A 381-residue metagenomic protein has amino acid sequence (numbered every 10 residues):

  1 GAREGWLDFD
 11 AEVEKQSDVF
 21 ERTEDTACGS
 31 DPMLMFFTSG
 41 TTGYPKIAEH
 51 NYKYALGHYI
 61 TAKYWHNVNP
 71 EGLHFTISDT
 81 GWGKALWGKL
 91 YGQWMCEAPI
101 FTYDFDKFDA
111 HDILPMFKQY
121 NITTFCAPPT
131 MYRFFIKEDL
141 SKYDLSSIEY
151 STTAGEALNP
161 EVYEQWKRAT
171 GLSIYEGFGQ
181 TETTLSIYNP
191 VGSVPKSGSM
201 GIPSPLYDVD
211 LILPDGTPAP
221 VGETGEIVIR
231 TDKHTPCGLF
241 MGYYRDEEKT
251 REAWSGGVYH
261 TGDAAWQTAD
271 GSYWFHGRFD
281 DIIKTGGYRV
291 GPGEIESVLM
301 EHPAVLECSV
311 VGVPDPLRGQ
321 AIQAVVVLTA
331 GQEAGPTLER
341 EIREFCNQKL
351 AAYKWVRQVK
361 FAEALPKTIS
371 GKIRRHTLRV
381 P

Functional and structural regions predicted by a protein language model:
G1-L7, E14-F37, Y44, N67-L73: Conserved pre-ATP/AMP-binding loop-to-beta segment of ANL
A11, M95, I122-A127, I136-K196 (+2 more regions): Gly/Ser/Thr-rich phosphate-binding loop
P32, T38-T41, H74, F117 (+7 more regions): Conserved S/T- and glycine-rich ATP-binding loop of Class I adenylate-forming
M33-G57: Conserved AMP-binding A3 loop
P45-I47, H58-A62, W87, I113-L114 (+9 more regions): Adenylate-forming
L56-T76, T80-T123, E138: Conserved AMP-binding/adenylation subdomain of ANL enzymes
F125, T231-P236, M241, K249-E252 (+4 more regions): AMP-binding/adenylate-forming catalytic core of the ANL superfamily
A157, P195-R245, A253-G256: Adenylate-forming AMP-binding core of the ANL superfamily, especially NRPS adenylation
